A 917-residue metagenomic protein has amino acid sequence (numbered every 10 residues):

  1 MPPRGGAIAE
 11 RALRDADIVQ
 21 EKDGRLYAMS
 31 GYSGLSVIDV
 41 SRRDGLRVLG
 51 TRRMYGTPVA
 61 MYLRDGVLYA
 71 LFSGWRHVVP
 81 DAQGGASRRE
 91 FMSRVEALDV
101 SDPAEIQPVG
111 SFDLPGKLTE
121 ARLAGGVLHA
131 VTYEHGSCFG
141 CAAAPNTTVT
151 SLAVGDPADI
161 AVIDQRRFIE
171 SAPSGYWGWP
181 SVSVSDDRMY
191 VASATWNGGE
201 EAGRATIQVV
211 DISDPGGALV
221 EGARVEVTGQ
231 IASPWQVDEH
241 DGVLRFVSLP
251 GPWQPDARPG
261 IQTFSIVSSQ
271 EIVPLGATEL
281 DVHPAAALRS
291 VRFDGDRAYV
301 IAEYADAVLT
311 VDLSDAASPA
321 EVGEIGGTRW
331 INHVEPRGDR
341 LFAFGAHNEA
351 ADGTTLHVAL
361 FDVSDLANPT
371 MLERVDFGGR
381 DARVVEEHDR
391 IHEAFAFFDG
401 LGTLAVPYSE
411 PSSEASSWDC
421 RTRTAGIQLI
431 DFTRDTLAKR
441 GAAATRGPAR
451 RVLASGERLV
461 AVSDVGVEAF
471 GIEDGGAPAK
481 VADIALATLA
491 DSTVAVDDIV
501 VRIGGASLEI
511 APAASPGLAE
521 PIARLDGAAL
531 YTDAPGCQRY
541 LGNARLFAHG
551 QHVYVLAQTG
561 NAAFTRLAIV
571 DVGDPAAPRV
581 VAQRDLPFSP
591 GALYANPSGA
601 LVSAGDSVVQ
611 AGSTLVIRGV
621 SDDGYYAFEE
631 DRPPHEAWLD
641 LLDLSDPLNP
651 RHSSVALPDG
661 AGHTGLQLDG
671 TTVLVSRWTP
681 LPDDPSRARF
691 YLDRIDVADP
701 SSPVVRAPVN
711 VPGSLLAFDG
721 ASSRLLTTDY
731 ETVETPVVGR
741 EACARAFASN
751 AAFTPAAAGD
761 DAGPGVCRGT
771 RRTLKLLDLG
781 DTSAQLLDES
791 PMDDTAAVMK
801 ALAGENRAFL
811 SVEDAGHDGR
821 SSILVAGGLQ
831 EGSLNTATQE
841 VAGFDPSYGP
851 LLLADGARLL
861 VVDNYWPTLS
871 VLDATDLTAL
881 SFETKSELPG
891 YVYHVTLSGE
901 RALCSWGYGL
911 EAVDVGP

Functional and structural regions predicted by a protein language model:
M1-P917: Feature marking well-ordered beta-strand scaffolds used for ligand recognition
